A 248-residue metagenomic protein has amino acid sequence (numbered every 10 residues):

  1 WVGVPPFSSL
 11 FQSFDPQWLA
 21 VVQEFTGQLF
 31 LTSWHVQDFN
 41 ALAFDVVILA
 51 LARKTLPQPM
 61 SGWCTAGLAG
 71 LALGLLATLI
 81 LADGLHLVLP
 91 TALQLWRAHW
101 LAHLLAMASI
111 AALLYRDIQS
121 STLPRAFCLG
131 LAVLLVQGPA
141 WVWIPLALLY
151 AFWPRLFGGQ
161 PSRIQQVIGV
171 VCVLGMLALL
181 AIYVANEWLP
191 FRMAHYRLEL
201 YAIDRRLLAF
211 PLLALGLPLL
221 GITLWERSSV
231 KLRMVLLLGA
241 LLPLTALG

Functional and structural regions predicted by a protein language model:
W1, C128-Q137: Membrane-interface alpha helices of multi-pass inner-membrane proteins
W1-M107, A111, A140-P145, I164-L224: Transmembrane catalytic cores of multi-pass membrane glycosyltransferases and polysaccharide-assembly enzymes
S61-G62, T122-A126, P139-L148, V230-L236: Short, aromatic-rich membrane-interface segments at the entry and exit of alpha-helical transmembrane domains
M107-F127, F152-V167, L219-L232: Membrane-interface junctions at the ends of membrane-embedded or membrane-associated helices
A147-G159, L198-Y201, P243: Alpha-helical transmembrane segments and their membrane-interface exit regions
I168-L179, S229-G248: Internal/C-terminal transmembrane anchor helices
